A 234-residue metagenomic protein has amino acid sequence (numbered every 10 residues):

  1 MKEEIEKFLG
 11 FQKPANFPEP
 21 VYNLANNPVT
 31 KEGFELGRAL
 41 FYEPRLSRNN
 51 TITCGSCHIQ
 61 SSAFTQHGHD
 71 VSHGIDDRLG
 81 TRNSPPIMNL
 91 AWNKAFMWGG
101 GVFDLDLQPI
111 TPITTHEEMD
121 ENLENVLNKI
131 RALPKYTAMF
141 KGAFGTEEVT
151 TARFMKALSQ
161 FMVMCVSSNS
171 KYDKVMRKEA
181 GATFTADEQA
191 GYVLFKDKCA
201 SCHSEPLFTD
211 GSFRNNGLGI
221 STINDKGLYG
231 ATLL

Functional and structural regions predicted by a protein language model:
K2-T111, K174-L234: Short glycine/threonine-rich turn/loop motifs
L24-N26, E121-N125: A ubiquitous short alpha-helical element
T65, T115, L133, S168-N169 (+1 more regions): Short alpha-helix boundary/capping motifs
H116-D120: A gly/proline- and charged-residue-enriched helix-loop-helix capping module
L123-N169: C-terminal capping alpha-helices of c-type cytochrome domains
